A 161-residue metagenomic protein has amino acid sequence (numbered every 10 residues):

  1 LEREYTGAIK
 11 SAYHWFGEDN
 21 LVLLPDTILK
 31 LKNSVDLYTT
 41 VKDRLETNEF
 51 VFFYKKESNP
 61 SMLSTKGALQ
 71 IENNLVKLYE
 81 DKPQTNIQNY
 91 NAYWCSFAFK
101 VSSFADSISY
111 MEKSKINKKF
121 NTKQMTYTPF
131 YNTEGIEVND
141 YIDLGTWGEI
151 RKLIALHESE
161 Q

Functional and structural regions predicted by a protein language model:
L1-I71: Conserved beta-loop-beta/alpha segment of the NTase-like Rossmann-fold superfamily that binds/positions NTPs
L21, V35, T39-K42, I71-Q161: Catalytic-core segments of class I nucleotidyltransferases/pyrophosphorylases that form NMP-activated intermediates
